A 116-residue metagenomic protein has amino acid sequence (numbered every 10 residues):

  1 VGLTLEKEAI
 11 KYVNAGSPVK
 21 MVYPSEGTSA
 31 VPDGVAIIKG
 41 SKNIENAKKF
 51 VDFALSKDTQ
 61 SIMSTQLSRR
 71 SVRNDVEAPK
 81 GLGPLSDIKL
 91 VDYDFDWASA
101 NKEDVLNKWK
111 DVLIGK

Functional and structural regions predicted by a protein language model:
V1, P18-V19, N43, Q60 (+2 more regions): A general structural signal for well-ordered secondary-structure junctions
V1-G2, G27, D52, D104: Generic secretory/membrane-interface signal
V1-P24: Ligand-binding pocket segment of bilobal, Venus flytrap-like solute-binding proteins
I10, E45-D52, S61, E103 (+2 more regions): Solvent-exposed, polar/charged alpha-helical surfaces in well-ordered, non-transmembrane soluble domains, broadly
T28-S29, D33, I38-D92: Mature extracytoplasmic/periplasmic domains
K80-K116: Extracellular/periplasmic bilobal clamshell ligand-binding domains
